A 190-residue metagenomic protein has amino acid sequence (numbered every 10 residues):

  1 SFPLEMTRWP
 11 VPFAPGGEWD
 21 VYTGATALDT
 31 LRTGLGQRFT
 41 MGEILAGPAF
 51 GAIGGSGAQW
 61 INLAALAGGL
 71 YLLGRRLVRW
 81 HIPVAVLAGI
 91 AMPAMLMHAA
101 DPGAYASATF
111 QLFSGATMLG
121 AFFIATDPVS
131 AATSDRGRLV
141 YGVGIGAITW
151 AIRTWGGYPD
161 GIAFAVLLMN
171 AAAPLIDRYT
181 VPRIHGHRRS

Functional and structural regions predicted by a protein language model:
S1-L66: Long hydrophobic alpha-helical segments that form multi-pass transmembrane helix bundles in integral membrane proteins
A49-A58, P102-F110, Y158: Interfacial loop-to-helix junctions that mark the boundaries of transmembrane helices in multi-pass membrane
N62-A67, V84-M92, Q111-I124, L139-A147: Hydrophobic alpha-helical segments embedded in the membrane of multi-pass proteins
L66-S107: Membrane-helix boundary elements
G69-L70, A91-M95, A121, A125 (+3 more regions): Alpha-helical transmembrane segments of multipass membrane proteins
P83, A108-T117, R138-V140, G156-M169: Loop-to-transmembrane alpha-helix initiation sites
M97-P102, A106-S107, A147-D160: Hydrophobic alpha-helical transmembrane segments in multi-pass integral membrane proteins
I152-S190: Cytosolic-side transmembrane-helix boundaries in multi-pass membrane proteins
